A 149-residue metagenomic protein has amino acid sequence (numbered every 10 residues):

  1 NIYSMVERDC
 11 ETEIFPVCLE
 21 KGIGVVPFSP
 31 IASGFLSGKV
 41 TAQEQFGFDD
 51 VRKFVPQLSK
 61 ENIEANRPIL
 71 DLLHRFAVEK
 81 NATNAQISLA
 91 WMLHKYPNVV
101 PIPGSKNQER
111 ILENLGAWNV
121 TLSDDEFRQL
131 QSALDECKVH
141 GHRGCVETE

Functional and structural regions predicted by a protein language model:
N1-E149: Beta/alpha (TIM)-barrel catalytic core signal, keyed to glycine-rich beta->alpha loops juxtaposed to Asp/Glu that bind
